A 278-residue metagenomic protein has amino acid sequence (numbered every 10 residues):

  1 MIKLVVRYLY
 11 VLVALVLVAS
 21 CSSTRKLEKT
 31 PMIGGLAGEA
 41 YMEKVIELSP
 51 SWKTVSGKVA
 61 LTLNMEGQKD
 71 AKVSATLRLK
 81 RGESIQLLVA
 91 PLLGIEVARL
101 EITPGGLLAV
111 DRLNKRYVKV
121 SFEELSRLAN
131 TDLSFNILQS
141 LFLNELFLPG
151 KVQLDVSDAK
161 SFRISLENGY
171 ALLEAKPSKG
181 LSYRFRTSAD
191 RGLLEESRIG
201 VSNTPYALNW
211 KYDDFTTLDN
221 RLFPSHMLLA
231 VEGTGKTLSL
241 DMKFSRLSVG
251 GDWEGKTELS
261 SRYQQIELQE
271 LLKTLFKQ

Functional and structural regions predicted by a protein language model:
M1-L9: Bacterial N-terminal signal peptides that target proteins for export
L17-S20: C-terminal motif of bacterial Sec signal peptides marking the signal peptidase cleavage site
S22-R25: Bacterial signal peptide processing site
Y41-E66: A short, Trp-centered hydrophobic/proline-enriched beta-strand micro-motif
L63-M65, L93, V231: Transmembrane beta-strands of outer-membrane beta-barrel pores
S84-S140: An acidic-aromatic
L128-A159, L272-Q278: C-terminal low-complexity, charged extensions that often adopt amphipathic alpha-helices
L154-I266: Gly/Pro-enriched, hydrophobic low-complexity segments that function as extracytoplasmic propeptides/linkers
